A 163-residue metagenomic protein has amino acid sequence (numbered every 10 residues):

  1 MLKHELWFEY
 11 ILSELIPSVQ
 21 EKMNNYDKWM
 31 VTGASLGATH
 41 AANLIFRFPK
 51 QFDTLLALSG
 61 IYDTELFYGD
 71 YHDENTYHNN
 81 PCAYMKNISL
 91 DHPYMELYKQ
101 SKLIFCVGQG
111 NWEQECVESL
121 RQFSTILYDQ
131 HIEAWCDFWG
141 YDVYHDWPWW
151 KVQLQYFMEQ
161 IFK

Functional and structural regions predicted by a protein language model:
M1-K163: Non-catalytic cap/lid and distal C-terminal segments of serine-dependent acyl enzymes
